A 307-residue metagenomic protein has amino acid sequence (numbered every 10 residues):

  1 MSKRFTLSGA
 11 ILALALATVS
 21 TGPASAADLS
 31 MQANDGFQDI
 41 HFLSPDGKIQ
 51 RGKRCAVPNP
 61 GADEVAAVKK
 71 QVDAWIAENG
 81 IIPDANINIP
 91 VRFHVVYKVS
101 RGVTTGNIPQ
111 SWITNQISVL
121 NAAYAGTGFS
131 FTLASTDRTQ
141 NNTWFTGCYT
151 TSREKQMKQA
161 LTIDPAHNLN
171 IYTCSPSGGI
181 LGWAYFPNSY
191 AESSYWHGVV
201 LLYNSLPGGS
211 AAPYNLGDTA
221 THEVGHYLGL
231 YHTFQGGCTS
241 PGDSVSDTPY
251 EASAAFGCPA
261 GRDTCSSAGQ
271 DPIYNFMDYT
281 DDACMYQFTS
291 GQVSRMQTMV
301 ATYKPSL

Functional and structural regions predicted by a protein language model:
M1-A10: Bacterial N-terminal signal peptides that target proteins for export
G9-V19: Bacterial N-terminal signal peptides
T21-A26: Sec/Tat signal peptide C-region and signal peptidase I cleavage site
A27-N168, C174-S177: Propeptide-to-catalytic entry region of secreted or membrane-anchored zinc metalloproteases
G52-G61, G147-Y149, G237-T239, G257-P259 (+2 more regions): Sequence contexts marking disulfide-bonded cysteines in secreted/extracellular proteins
V99-P109, G209-Y214, A283-C284: Second-shell loop/turn segments in exported
S111-G257, G261: Metzincin-family zinc-dependent endopeptidase catalytic domain
T248-L307: Metalloprotease/metallohydrolase-associated module, dominated by Zn2+-dependent proteases
